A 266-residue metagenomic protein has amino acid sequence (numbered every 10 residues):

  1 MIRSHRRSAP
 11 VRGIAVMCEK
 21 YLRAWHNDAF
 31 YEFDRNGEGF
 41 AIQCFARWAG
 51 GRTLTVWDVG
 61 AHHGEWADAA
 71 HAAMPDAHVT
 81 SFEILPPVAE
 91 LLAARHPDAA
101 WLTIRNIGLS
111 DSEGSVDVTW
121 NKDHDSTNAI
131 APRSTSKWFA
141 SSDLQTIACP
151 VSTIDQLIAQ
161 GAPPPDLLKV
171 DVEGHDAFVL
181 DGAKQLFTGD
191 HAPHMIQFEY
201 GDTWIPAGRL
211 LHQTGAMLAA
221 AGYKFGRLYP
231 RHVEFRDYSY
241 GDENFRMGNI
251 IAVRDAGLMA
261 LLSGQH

Functional and structural regions predicted by a protein language model:
M1-H266: Phosphate/nucleotide-binding beta-alpha loop and adjacent structural elements of enzyme active sites
